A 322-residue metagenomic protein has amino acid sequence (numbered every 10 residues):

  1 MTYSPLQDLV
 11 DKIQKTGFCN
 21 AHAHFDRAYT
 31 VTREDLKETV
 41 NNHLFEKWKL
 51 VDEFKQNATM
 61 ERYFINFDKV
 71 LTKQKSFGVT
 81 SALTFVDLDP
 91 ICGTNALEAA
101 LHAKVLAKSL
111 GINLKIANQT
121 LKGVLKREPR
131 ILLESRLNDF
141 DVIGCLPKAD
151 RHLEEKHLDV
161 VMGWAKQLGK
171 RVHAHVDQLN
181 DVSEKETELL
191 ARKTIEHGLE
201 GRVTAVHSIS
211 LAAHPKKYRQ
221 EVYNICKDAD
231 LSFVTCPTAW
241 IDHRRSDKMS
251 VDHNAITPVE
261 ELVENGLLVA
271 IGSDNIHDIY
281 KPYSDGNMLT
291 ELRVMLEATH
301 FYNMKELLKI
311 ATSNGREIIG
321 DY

Functional and structural regions predicted by a protein language model:
M1-T16: Histidine-rich, glycine-flanked metal-binding segment
S4, A96-S109, K126-S232, M249-I271: Histidine/acidic residue-rich metal-binding segments in metalloenzymes
I13-Q14, V31-F85, I91-S109, E134: Alpha-helical scaffold segments that flank or form the walls of functional sites
T16-A28, R171-N180: Histidine-centered catalytic micro-motifs
H24, D87-D89, A117-G123, C145-D150 (+4 more regions): Active-site beta-loop-alpha junctions enriched in small/polar residues
A28-Y63, E186-T204, K227-F233, P237-W240 (+1 more regions): Active-site gating loops and adjacent loop-to-helix segments of metal-dependent hydrolytic enzymes
K49-I65, K115-E128, L146-R151: Active-site mouth loops of central-metabolism enzymes
R192-V203, A239, H253-Y322: His/Asp/Glu-enriched, well-ordered alpha-helical/loop segment that forms or immediately abuts the divalent-metal
